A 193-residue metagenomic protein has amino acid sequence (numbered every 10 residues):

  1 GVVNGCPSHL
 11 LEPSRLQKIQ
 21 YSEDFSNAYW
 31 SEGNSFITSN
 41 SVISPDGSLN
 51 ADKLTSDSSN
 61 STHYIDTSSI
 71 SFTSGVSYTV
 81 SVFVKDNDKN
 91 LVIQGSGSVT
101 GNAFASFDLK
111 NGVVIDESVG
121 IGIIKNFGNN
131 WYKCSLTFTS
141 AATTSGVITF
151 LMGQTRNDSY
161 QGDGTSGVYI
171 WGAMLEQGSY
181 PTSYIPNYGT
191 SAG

Functional and structural regions predicted by a protein language model:
G1-G193: Extracellular and organelle-lumenal recognition/adhesion modules and their flexible linkers in secreted
